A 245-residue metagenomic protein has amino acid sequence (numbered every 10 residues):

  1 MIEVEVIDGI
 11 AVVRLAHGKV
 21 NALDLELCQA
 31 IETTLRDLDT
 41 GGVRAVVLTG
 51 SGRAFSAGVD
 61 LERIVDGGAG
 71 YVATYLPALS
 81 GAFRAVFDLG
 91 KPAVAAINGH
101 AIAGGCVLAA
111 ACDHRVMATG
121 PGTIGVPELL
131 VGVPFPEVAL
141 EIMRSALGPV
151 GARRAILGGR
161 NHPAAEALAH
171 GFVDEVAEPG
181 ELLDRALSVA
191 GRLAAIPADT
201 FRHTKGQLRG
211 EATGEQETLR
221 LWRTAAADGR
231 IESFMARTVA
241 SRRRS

Functional and structural regions predicted by a protein language model:
M1-I7, H17, G159, P163-A164 (+2 more regions): C-terminal alpha-helix plus adjacent terminal tail
M1-S51, R84: Conserved CoA-thioester-binding segment of acyl-CoA-metabolizing enzymes
V13, A30-I31, L48, D60 (+5 more regions): Terminal peptide-recognition signature
E26-E32, A78, A85, R185 (+1 more regions): Charged catalytic carboxylate motif
C28, L61, L79, A139-L140 (+4 more regions): A general structural signal for well-ordered alpha-helical segments in protein cores
G50-A82: Glycine- (often His-adjacent) and acidic-residue-rich active-site loop that binds/positions the CoA thioester
R53-S56, A101-A103, M117, L208: Short, active-site-adjacent cap segments at secondary-structure transitions
F87-A198: Crotonase-fold acyl-CoA enzyme core
